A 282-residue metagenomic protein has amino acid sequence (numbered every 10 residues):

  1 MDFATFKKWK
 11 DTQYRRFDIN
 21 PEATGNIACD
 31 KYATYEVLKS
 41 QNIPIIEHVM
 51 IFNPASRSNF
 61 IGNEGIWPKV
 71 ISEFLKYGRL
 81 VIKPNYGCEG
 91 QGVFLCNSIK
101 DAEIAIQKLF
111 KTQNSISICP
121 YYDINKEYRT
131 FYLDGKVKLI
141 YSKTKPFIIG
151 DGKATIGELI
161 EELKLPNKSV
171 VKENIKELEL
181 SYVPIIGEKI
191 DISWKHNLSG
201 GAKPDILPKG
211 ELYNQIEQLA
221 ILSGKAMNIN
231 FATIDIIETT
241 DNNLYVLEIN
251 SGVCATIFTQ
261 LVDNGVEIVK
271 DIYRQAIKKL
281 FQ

Functional and structural regions predicted by a protein language model:
M1-D30: Non-cleavable N-terminal signal-anchor transmembrane helices
D2-K8, R129-L133, V137-L139, N242-F258: A short beta-strand motif that forms the metal-chelation/ATP-contact edge of phosphoryl-transfer active sites
Y14, G25-K168, N214: Active-site nucleotide/adenylate-binding loops and adjacent lid/helix of ATP-dependent enzymes
N20-E22, R57, I206-P208: Short, contiguous strand/loop micro-motifs
E127-L139, E177-I192, Y245: Conserved active-site beta-strand-loop modules that form the wall/rim of enzyme catalytic pockets and either contain
E158-P204: Extended, charge-rich helix/loop segments that form flexible, surface "patches" used to engage negatively charged
N197-Q218, G224-F231, I237-Q282: C-terminal active-site "lid" helix and adjoining low-complexity regulatory extension at the edge of ATP-using catalytic
